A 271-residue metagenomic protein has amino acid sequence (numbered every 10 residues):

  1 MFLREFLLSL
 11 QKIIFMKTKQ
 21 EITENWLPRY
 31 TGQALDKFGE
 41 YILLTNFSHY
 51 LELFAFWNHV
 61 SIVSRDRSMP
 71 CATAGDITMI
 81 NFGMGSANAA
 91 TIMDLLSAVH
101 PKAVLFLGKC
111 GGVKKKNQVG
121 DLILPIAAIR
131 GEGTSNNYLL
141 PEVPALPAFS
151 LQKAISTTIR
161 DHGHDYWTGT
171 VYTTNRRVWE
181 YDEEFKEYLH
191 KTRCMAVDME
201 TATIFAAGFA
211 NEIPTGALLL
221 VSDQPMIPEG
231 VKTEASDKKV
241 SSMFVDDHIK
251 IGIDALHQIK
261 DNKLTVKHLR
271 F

Functional and structural regions predicted by a protein language model:
L10-K153: Metabolite-binding pocket within alpha/beta catalytic cores that recognizes anionic/polar moieties
S61-D66, H164-G169, I259-F271: Flexible, glycine/charged-enriched surface loops at secondary-structure junctions
K102-A103, M195, P214: Short acidic/polar active-site loop segments enriched in Thr and Asp
L146-K191: Active-site rim beta-loop-alpha module in soluble metabolic enzymes
A202-V240: Zn-dependent metallopeptidase/amidohydrolase metal-coordination segment
I227-F271: His/Asp/Glu-rich mid-to-C-terminal helical/loop segments that flank catalytic regions of hydrolases
